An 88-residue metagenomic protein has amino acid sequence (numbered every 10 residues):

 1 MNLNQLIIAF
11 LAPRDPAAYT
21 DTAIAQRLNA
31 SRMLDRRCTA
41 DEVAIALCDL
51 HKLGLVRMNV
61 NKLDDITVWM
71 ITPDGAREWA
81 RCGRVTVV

Functional and structural regions predicted by a protein language model:
M1-Y19: Short alpha-helical segments that sit at the start of domains
N2-I7, T39-E42, T67: N-terminal positioning helix adjacent to the helix-turn-helix/winged-helix DNA-binding module
A18-A30, L34: Short acidic, hydrophobic short linear motifs in intrinsically disordered regions
D35-L53: Short amphipathic alpha-helical interaction segments
H51-N61: A short, conserved structural fragment
L63-I71: Minor-groove-contacting beta-hairpin "wing" of winged helix-turn-helix DNA-binding domains
I71-V88: Short, amphipathic alpha-helical interaction segments positioned at domain boundaries
